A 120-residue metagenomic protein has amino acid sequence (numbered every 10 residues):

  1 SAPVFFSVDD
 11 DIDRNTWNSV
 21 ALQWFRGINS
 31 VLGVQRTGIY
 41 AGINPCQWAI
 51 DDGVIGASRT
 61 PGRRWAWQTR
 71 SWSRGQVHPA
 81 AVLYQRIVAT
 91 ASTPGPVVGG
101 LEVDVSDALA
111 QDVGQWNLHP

Functional and structural regions predicted by a protein language model:
S1-S19: Active-site groove signature of glycoside hydrolases
A2-S7, R36-Y40, W65-A66, V82-Q85: Structural recognition of the beta-strand scaffold that forms the well-ordered cores of secreted hydrolase catalytic
D10-I12, A41-I43, I87: Short, flexible loop/turn elements at secondary-structure junctions
D13-S19, Q47-D51, T93: Extracytoplasmic/secreted cell-surface and envelope-processing proteins
N15-N18, N29, N44, N117: Detector for Asparagine
W17-Q35: Long, well-ordered alpha-helical scaffolding segments within enzyme catalytic domains, especially pronounced
G33-I50: Aromatic-lined carbohydrate-recognition surfaces of secreted/lumenal glycan-active proteins
A49-P120: Functionally critical loop-and-helix segments that line ligand-binding/catalytic clefts of soluble enzyme domains
